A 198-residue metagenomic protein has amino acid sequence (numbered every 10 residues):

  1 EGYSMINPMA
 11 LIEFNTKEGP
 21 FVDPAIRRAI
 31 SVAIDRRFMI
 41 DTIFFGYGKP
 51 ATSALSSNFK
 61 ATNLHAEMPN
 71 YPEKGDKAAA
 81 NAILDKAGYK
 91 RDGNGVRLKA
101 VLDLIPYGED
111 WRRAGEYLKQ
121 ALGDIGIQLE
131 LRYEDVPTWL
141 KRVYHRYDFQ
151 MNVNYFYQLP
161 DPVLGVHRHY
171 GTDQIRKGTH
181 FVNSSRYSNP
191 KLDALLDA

Functional and structural regions predicted by a protein language model:
S4-A29, T42, Y187-S188: A bilobed periplasmic-binding-protein/Venus flytrap-type ligand-binding module shared by bacterial periplasmic
N15-G19, I26-A29, N63-E73, L104-G108 (+2 more regions): Second-shell loop/turn segments in exported
G19, I26, S31-G48, K60 (+5 more regions): Sec-exported extracytoplasmic/periplasmic mature domains
V22, I26, D35-M39, A51 (+6 more regions): Stable alpha-helical elements in mature extracytoplasmic
A25-R28, I40-D41, E73, D124-L140 (+2 more regions): Extracytoplasmic/peripheral linker and loop segments enriched in polar/acidic and small residues with frequent Thr/Pro
P50-A87, P106-R113: Structural transition elements
K60, D85-Q158, S184: Ligand/substrate-recognition segments at binding pockets and active sites
